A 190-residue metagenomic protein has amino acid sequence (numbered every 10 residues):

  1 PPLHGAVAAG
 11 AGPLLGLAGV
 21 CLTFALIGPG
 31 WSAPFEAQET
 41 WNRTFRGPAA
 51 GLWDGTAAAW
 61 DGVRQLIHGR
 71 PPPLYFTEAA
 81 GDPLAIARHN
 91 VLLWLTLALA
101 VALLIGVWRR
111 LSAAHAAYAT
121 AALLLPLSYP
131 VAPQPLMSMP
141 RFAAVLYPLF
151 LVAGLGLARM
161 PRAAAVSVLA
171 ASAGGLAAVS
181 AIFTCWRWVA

Functional and structural regions predicted by a protein language model:
P1, L104-L111, A153-M160: Structural signal for the C-terminal ends of transmembrane alpha-helices and the immediately following loop
P1-A98, H115-A119: Membrane-lumen/periplasm interface segments of specific transmembrane helices in polyprenyl phosphate-linked
G10-L14, R159-W188: Signature aromatic-anchored transmembrane alpha helix within multi-pass, membrane-resident enzymes that catalyze glycan
L17-C21, L93-V107, A122-P126, A171-T184: Hydrophobic core of alpha-helical transmembrane segments in multi-pass integral membrane proteins
R109-V131: Transmembrane alpha-helix segments characteristic of polytopic inner-membrane glycan-assembly/cell-envelope
S112-Y118, P135-A143, R162-S167: Short, aromatic-rich membrane-interface segments at the entry and exit of alpha-helical transmembrane domains
V131-M137, W186: Membrane-interface helix caps and helix-loop-helix hairpins in membrane proteins
P135-L157: Hydrophobic/aromatic-rich transmembrane helices and adjacent perimembrane loops
